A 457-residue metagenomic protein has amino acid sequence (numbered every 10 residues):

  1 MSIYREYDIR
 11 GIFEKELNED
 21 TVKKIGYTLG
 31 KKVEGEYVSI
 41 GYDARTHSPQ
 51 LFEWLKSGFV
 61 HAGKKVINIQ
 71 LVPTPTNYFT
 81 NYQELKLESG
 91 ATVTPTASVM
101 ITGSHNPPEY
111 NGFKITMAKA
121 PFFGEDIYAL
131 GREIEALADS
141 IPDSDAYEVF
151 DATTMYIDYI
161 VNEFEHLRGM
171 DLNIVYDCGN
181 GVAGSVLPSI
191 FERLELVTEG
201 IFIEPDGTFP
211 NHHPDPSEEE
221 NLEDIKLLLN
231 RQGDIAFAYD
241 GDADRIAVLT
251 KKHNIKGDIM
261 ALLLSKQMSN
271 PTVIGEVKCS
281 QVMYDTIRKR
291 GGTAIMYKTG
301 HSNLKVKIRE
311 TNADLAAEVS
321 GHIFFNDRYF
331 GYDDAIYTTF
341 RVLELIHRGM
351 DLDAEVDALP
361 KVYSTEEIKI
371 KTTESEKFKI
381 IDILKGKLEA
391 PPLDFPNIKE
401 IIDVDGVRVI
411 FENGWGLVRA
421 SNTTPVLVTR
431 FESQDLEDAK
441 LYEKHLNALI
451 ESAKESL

Functional and structural regions predicted by a protein language model:
M1-A62, E88, V149-L172: An N-terminal, well-structured beta->alpha segment
E36-A44, I67, N173-V175, T272-V277 (+1 more regions): Short glycine-rich phosphate-binding loop at a beta-alpha junction
V38-Y110, S189-V248: N-terminal small/polar loop signature for handling phosphorylated ligands or for N-terminal nucleophile
V60, T74, A129-D158, N162 (+2 more regions): Proline/glycine-rich low-complexity loops and linkers
T94-P108, L229-N254, I295, H301-D334: Glycine-rich phosphate-binding loop
E109-R231: Gly/Ser/Thr-enriched, mixed-charge loops and adjacent short helices that form phosphate/oxyanion-binding elements
F123-G124, G200-F202, H253-P271, D334-E344 (+1 more regions): Gly/Ser/Thr-rich active-site loops/lids in small-molecule metabolic enzymes that frequently grip phosphoryl groups
N270-E432, L436-L457: Phosphate-binding and adjacent anionic-ligand microenvironments
